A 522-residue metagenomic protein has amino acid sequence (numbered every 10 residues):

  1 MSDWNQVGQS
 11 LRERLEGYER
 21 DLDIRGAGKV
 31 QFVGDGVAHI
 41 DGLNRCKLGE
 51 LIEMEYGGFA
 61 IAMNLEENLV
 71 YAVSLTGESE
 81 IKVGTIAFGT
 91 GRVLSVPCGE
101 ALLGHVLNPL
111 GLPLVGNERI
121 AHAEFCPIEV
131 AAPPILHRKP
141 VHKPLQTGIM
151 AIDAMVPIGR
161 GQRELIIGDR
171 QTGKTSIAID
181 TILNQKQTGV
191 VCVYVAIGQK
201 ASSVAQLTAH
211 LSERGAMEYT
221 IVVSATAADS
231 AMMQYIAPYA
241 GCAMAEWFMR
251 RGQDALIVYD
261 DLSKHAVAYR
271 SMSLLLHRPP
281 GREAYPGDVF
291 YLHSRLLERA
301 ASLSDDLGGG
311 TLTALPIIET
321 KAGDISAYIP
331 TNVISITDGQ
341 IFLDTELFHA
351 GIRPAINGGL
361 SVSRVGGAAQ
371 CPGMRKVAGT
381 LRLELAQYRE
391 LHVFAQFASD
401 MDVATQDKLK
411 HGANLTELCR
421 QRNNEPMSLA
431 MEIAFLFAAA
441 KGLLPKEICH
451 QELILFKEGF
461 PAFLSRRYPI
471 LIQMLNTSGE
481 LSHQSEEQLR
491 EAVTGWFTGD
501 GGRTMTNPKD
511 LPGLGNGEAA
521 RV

Functional and structural regions predicted by a protein language model:
M1-H105, L110-L114, N516: N-terminal accessory targeting/assembly segments
S10-Y18, T147-I152, G241, L296: Phosphate-interacting basic helix/loop segments used at nucleotide- and nucleic-acid interfaces
L15-I24, L94-C98, L112-R119, L136-H142 (+4 more regions): Active-site phosphate-binding and catalytic loops of NTP-dependent enzymes
F32-G34, G42, M54-Y56, N64 (+14 more regions): Flexible glycine-/small-residue-rich
T85-A87, L94, C98-A101, L114-Q162 (+2 more regions): P-loop NTPase nucleotide-binding/switch module
R170-V191, I197, A201-S203, E213-G215 (+1 more regions): Conserved P-loop NTPase nucleotide-binding/switch module
K264, L274-V522: Conserved catalytic/coupling modules of large nucleotide/cofactor-utilizing molecular machines
